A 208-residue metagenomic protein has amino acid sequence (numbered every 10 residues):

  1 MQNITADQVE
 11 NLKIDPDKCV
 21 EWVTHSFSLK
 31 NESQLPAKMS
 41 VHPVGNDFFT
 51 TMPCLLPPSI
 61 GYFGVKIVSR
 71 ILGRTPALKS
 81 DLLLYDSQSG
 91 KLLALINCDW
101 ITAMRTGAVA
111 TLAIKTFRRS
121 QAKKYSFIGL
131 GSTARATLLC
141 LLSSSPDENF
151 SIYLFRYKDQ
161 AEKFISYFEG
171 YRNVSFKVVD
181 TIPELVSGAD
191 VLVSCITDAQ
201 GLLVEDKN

Functional and structural regions predicted by a protein language model:
M1-A103, T111, R118-Q121: N-terminal ligand-binding/catalytic initiation module
F117-K124, D147-E148: Short helix-loop-beta connector
L130-G131: Glycine-rich Rossmann-fold phosphate-binding loop(s) that bind the pyrophosphate of adenine dinucleotide cofactors
A134-R135: N-terminal Rossmann-fold NAD(P) dinucleotide-binding loop
L141: Aromatic pocket-lining residues of Rossmann-like dinucleotide-binding sites
S144-E169: NAD(P)-binding Rossmann-fold cofactor-contacting core
V174-N208: Rossmann-like adenosine-cofactor binding region
